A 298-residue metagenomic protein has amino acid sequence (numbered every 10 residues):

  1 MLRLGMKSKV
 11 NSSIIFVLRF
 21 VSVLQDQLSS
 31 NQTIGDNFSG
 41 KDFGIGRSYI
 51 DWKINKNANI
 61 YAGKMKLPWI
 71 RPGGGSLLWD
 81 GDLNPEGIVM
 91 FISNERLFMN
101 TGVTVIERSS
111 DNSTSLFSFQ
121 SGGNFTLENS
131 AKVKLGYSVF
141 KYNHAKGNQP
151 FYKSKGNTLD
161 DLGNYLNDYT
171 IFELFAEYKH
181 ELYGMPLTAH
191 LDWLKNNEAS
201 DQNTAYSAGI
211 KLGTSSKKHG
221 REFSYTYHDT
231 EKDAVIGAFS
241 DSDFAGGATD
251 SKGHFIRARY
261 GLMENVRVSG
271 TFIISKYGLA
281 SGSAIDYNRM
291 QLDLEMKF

Functional and structural regions predicted by a protein language model:
M1-H144, T204-F239: Outer membrane beta-barrel
I34-G40, W52, N129, P150-F298: Outer-membrane beta-barrel pore domains
